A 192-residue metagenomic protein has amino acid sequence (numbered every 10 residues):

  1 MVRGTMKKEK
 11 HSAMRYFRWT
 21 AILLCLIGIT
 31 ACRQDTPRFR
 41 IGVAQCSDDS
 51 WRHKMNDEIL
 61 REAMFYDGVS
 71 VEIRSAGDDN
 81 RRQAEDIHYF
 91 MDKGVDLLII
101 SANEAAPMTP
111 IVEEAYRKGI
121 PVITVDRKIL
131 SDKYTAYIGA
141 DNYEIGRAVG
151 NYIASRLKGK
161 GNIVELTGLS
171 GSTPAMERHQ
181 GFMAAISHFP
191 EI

Functional and structural regions predicted by a protein language model:
M1-R40, F65, E113-I120: Short, low-complexity disordered leader/linker segments with a strong preference for bacterial N-terminal type II
C32-I192: A residue-level marker of the well-folded mature domains of exported/periplasmic proteins
